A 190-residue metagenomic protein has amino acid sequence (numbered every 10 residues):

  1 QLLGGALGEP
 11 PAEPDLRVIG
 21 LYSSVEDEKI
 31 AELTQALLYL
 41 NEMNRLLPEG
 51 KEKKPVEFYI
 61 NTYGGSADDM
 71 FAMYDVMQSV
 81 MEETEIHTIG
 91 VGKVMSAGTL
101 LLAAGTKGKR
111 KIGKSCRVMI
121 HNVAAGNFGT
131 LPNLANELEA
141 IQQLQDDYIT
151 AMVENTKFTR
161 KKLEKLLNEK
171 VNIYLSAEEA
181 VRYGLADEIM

Functional and structural regions predicted by a protein language model:
Q1-M190: Terminal-region recognition feature
